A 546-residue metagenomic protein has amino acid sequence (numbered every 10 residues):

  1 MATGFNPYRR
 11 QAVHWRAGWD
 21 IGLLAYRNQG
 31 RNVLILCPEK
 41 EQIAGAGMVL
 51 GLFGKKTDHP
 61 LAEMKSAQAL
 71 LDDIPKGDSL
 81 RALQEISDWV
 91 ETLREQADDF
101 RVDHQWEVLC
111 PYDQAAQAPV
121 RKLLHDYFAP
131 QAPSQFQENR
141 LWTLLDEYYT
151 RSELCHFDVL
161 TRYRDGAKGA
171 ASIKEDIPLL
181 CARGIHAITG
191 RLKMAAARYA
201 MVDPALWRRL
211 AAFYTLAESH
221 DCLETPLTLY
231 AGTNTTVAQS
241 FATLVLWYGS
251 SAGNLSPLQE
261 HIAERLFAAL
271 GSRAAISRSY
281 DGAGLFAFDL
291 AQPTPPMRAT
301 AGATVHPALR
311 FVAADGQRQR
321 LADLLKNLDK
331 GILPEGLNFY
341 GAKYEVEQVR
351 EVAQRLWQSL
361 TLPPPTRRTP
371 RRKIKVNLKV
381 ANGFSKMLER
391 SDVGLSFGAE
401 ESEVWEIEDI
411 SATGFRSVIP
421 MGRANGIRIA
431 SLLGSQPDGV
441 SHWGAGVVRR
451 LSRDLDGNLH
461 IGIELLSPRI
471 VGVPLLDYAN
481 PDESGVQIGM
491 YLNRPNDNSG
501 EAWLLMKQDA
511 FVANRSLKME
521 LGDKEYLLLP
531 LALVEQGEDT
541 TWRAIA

Functional and structural regions predicted by a protein language model:
N6-P204: Generic N-terminal leader/targeting and pre-domain segments
Y8, A12, R16-A17, N32 (+8 more regions): Generic hydrophobic, helix-prone segments enriched in Leu/Val/Ile
V202-I374: Extended, domain-scale alpha-helical bundle/helix-rich regions
F339, K343-H442, R450-D456, H460-I470 (+1 more regions): Short strand-loop-strand
